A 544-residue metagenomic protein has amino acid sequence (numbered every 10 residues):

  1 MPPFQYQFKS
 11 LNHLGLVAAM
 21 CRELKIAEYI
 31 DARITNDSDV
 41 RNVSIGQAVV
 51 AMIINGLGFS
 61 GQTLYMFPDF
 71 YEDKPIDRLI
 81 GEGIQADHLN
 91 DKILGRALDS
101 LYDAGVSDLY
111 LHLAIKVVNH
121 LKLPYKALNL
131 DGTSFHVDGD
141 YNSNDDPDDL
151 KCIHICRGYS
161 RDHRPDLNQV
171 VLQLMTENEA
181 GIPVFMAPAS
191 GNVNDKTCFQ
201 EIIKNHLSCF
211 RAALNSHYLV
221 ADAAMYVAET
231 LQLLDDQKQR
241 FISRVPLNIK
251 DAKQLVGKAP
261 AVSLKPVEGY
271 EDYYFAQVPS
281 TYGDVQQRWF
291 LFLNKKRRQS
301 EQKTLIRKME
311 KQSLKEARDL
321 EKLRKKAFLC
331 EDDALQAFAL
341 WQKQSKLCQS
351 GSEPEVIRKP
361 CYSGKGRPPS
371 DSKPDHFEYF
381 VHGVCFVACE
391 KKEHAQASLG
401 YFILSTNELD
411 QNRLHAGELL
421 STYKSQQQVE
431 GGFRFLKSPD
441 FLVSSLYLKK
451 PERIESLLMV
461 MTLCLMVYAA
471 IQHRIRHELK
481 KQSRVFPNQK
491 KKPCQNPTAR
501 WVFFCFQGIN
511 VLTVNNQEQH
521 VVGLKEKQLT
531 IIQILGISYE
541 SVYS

Functional and structural regions predicted by a protein language model:
M1-A19, A27-S544: Anion-binding and metal-coordination hotspots
L24: Substrate-binding/specificity loop regions of serine endopeptidase catalytic domains, predominantly subtilases
